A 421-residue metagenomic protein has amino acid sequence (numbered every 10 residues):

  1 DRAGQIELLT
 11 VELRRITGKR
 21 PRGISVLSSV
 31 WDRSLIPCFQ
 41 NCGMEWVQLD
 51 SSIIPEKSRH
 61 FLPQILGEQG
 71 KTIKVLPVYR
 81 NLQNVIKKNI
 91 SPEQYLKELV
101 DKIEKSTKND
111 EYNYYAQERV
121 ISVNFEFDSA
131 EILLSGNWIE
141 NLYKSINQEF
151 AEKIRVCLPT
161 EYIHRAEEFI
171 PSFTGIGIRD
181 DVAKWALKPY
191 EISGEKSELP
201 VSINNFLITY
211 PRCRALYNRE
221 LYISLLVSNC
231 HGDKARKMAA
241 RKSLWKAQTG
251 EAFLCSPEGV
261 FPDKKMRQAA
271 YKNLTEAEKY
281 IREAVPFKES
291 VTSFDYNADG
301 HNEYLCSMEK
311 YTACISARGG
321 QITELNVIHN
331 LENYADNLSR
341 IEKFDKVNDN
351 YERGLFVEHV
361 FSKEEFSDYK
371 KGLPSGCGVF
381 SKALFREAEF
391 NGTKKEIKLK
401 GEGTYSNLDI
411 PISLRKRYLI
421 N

Functional and structural regions predicted by a protein language model:
D1-R2, R20-L27, N81-Q94, S129-L134: The substrate-binding groove and active-site-proximal loops of carbohydrate-active enzymes, especially glycoside
R2, S25-R33, I53-S58, E131-L133 (+1 more regions): Acidic-and-aromatic substrate-binding clefts and catalytic sites of carbohydrate-active enzymes
R2-V30, D101-V123: CE4/NodB-like, metal-dependent polysaccharide N-deacetylase domain that modifies extracellular/periplasmic N-acetylated
G4-E7, R15, K19, Q40-H60 (+1 more regions): Acidic, His- and aromatic-enriched active-site or binding-groove loops in soluble protein domains that engage sugars
R33-N41: Distinct, well-ordered alpha-helical segments
F61-I73, P77-R80, Q94, E104 (+3 more regions): Active-site and substrate-binding clefts of carbohydrate-active enzymes
V285-E364, L373, S406: Beta-strand-rich N-terminal accessory domains
V357-N421: Extended, loop-rich substrate-binding clefts of extracytoplasmic carbohydrate-active enzymes
